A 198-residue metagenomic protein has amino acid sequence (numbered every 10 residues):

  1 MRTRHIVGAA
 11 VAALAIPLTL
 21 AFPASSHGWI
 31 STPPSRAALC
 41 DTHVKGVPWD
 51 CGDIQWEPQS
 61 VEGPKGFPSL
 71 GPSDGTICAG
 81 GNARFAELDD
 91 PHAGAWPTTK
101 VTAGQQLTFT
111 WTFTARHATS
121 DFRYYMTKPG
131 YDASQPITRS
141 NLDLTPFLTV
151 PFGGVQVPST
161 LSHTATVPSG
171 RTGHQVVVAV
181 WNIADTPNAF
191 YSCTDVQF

Functional and structural regions predicted by a protein language model:
M1-S26: Secretory targeting and sorting signals
S25-R139: N-terminal "mature-chain" segments and other terminal, solvent-exposed stretches
T102, Q156-P158, G170-T172: Surface-exposed coil/turn segments at beta-strand junctions on protein surfaces, enriched
H117, G130-Y131, P168-G173, F198: A short, structured loop/turn motif at beta-sheet edges
R123, T127, R171-T186: Internal, hydrophobic beta-strand segments that form the core of beta-sheet-rich folds
I137-T166: Extracellular carbohydrate recognition and processing domains and analogous Trp-centered ligand-binding platforms
P187-F198: Short beta-strand elements
